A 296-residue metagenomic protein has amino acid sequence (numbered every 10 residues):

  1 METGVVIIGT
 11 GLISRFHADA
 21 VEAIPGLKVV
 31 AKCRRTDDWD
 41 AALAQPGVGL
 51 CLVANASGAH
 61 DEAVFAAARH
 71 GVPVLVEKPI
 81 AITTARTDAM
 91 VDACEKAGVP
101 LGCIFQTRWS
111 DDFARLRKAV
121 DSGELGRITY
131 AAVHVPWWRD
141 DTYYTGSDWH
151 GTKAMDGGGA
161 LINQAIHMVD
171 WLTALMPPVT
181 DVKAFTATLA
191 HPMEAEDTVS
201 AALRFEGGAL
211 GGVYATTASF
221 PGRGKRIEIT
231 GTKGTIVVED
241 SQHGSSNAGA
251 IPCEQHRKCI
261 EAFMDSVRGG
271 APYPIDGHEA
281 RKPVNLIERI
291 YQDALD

Functional and structural regions predicted by a protein language model:
M1, E22, A41, L50-V53 (+3 more regions): C-terminal helix-rich "cap/oligomerization" subdomain common to oxidoreductases
M1-R35, I260, M264: N-terminal Rossmann-like dinucleotide-binding module
H17, R35-A93: Beta-loop-alpha module in the N-terminal Rossmann-like domain of NAD(P)-dependent dehydrogenases, especially those
V76, I82, L101-C103, V213 (+1 more regions): Hydrophobic residues in well-ordered beta-strands that form the structural core
A89-T107, G126-V133: Rossmann-fold dehydrogenase core element
T107-F185, L189-P192: Predominantly a Rossmann-like dinucleotide-binding segment in NAD(P)-dependent oxidoreductases
V169-Q242, R257-A271: Contiguous beta-strand/loop segments that form the cofactor/metal-binding neighborhood of enzyme cores
